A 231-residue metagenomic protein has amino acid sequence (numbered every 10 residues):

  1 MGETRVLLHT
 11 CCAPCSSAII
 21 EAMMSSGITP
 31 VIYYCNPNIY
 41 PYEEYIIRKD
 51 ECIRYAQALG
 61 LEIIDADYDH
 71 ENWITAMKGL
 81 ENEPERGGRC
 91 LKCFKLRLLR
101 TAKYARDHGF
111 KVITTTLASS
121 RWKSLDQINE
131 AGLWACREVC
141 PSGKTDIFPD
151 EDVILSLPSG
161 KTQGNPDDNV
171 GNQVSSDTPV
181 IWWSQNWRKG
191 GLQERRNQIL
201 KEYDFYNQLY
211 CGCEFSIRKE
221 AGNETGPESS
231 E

Functional and structural regions predicted by a protein language model:
M1-E231: Nucleotide-activated chemistry modules centered on ATP-dependent adenylation/adenylyltransferase
